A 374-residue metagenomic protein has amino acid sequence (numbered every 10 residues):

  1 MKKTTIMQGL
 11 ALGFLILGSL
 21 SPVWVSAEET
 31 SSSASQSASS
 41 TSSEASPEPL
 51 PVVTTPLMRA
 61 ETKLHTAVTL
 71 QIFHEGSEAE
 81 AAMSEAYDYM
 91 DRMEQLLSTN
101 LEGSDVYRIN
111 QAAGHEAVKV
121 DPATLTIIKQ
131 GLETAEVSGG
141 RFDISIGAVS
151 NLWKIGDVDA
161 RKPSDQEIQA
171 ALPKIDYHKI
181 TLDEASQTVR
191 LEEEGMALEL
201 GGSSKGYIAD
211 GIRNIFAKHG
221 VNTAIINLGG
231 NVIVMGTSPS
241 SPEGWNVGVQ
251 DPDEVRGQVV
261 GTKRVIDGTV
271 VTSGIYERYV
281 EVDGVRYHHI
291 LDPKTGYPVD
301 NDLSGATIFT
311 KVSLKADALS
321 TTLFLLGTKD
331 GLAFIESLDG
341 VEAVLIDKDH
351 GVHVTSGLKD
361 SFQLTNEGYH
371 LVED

Functional and structural regions predicted by a protein language model:
K2-D374: Mature catalytic core of soluble alpha/beta enzymes
